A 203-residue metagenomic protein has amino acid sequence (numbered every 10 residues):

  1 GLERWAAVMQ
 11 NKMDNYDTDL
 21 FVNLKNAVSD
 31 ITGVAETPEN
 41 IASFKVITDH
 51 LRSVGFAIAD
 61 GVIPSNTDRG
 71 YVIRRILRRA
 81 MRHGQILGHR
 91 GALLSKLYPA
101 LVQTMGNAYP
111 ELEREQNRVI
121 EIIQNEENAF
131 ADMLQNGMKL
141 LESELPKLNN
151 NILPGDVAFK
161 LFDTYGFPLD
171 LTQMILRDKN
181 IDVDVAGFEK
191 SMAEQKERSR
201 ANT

Functional and structural regions predicted by a protein language model:
L2-T203: A glycine- and charged-residue-rich anion-binding loop/surface
